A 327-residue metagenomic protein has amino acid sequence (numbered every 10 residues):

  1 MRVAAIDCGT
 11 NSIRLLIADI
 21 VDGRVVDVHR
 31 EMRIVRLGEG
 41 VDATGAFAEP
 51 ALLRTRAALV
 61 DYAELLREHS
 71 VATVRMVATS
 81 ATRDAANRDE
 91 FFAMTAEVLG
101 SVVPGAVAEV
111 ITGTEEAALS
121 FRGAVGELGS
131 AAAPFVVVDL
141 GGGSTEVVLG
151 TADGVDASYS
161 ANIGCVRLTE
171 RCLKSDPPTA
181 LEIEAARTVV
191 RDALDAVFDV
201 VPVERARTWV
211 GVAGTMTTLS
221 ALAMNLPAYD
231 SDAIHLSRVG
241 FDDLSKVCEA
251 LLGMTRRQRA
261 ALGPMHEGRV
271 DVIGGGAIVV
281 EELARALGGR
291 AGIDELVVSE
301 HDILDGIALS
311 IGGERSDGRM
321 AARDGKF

Functional and structural regions predicted by a protein language model:
M1-A4: Extreme N-terminal starter segment of soluble prokaryotic enzymes
I6, V138, A213: Active-site flanking residues adjacent to catalytic metal/cofactor-binding acidic residues
S12-R14: Short N-terminal binding/cap micro-motifs at the start of the first secondary-structure element
I17-I20, G40-E64, E68, A81-D89 (+2 more regions): Helical "lid/coupling" subdomains associated with nucleotide-phosphate turnover
R24-E39, L66-S70: N-terminal glycine-rich anion-binding loops that anchor highly charged ligand groups
P134-S144, V148: A generic, well-ordered mixed alpha/beta core segment in the N-terminal half of proteins
